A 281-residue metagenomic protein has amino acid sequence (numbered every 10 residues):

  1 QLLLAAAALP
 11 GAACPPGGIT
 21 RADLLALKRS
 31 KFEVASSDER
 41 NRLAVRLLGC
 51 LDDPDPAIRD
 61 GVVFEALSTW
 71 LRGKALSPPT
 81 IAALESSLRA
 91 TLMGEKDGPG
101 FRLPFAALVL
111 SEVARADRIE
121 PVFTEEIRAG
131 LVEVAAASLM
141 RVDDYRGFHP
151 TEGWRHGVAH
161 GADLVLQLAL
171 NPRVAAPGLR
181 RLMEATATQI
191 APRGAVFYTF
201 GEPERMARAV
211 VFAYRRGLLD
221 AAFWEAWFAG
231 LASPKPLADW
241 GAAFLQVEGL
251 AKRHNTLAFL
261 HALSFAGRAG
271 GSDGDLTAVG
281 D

Functional and structural regions predicted by a protein language model:
Q1-P16: Bacterial Sec-dependent signal peptides at the C-terminal "C-region" and cleavage site
L9-P10, I58, R102, G157: Generic detector of short, well-ordered, non-transmembrane alpha-helical segments enriched in hydrophobic residues
C14-E33: Short N-terminal segments immediately surrounding and downstream of signal-peptide cleavage
K28-A136, A213-P234, W240-A251, A269-D275: Alpha-helical solenoid scaffolds in large eukaryotic transport, assembly, and signaling factors
E85-L219: Eukaryote-skewed repeat-based solenoidal scaffolds used as protein-protein interaction platforms, primarily
R173-G267, G271: Long, repeat-rich segments with strong aromatic
T277-D281: C-terminal non-catalytic accessory extensions
